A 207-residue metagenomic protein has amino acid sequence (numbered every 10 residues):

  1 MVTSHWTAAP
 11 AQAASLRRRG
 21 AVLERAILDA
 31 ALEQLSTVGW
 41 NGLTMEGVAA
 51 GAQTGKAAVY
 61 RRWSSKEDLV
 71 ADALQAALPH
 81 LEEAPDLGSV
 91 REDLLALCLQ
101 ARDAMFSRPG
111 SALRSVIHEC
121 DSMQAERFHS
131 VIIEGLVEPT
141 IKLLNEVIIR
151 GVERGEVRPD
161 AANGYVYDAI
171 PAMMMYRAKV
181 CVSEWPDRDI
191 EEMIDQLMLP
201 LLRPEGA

Functional and structural regions predicted by a protein language model:
M1-A11, A96, D103, E138 (+5 more regions): C-terminal peripheral helix-coil segments that are non-catalytic and often amphipathic
M1-G51, D68: Basic, helix-initiating cap at the start of DNA-binding domains
L35, V70-A77: Alpha-helical DNA-contacting segments of helix-turn-helix folds
G42, S65-V70, H80, L94: Short amphipathic alpha-helical segment with a characteristic S/N-K-E followed by hydrophobic residues
Q53-W63: Short hydrophobic/aromatic patch on the recognition helix
R62-S64, M175-Y176: Tryptophan-centric aromatic hotspots in well-structured domains and transmembrane helices
E82-S111: Hydrophobic alpha-helical connector segments
F106, S111, S115, A125-E153: Amphipathic alpha-helical packing segments from all-alpha helical-bundle domains
